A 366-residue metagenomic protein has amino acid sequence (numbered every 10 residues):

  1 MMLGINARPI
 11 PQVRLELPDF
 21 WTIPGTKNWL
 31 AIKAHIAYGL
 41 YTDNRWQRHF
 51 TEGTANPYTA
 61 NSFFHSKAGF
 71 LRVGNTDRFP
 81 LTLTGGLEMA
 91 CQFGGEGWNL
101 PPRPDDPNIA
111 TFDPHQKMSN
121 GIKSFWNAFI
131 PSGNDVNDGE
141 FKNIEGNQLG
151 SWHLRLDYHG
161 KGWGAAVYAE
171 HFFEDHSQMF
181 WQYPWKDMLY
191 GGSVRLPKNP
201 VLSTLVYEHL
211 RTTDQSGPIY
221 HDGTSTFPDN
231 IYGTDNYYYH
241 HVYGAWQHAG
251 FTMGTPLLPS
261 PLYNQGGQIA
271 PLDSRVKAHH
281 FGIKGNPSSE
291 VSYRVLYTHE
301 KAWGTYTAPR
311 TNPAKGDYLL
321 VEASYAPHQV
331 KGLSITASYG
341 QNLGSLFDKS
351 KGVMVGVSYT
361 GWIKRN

Functional and structural regions predicted by a protein language model:
M1-R103: Internal, well-ordered domain-core segments that constitute the primary functional module of diverse proteins
Q12, K349-N366: Outer-membrane beta-barrel "beta-signal"
D19, Y38-N44, L87-F93, G160 (+7 more regions): Transmembrane beta-strands of outer-membrane beta-barrel pores
F20-A34, R72-T84, Y158-G164, L196-L202 (+3 more regions): Short loop/turn motifs that connect adjacent beta-strands in outer-membrane beta-barrel proteins
A34-I36, L83-L87, A165-A169, L205-Y207 (+5 more regions): Membrane-embedded beta-strand positions of outer-membrane beta-barrel proteins
P80-G85, Q92-S225: Long, internal scaffold/assembly segments composed of regular secondary structure
G146-N147, F173-Q182, L272-V276, S289 (+2 more regions): Solvent-exposed loop/turn segments connecting transmembrane beta-strands in outer-membrane beta-barrel proteins
S216-T305: C-terminal structural cap/anchor segments
